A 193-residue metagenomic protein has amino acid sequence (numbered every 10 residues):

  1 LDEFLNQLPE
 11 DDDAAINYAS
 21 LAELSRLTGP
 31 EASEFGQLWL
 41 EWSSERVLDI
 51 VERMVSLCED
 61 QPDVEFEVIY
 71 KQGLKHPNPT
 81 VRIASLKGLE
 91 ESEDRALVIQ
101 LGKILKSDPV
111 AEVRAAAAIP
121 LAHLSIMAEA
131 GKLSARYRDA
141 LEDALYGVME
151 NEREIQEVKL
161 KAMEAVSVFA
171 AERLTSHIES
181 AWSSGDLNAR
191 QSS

Functional and structural regions predicted by a protein language model:
L1-D60: N-terminal alpha-helical scaffold/docking segments in eukaryotic complex subunits
L1-E3, L27-W39, D60-K75, D94-S107 (+2 more regions): Amphipathic alpha-helical scaffolding segments comprising HEAT/armadillo-like alpha-solenoid repeats
L8-D11, W42, P77, D108-P109 (+2 more regions): Short coil/turn helix-boundary motifs
A14, S44-L48, P79-T80, R95 (+4 more regions): Alpha-helix N-cap/helix-start positions at coil->helix boundaries
A15-Y18, L48-E52, I83-A84, I99 (+3 more regions): Alpha-solenoid HEAT/ARM repeat scaffold
L40-V51, D108-I126, R136-L145: Conserved long hydrophobic alpha-helices within structured protein cores
I50, Q72, H76-A84, E91: Long, hydrophobic/aromatic-enriched structural stretches that serve as scaffold segments
V55, E90, A122-I126, S167: Structural signature of alpha-helical solenoid repeat scaffolds
